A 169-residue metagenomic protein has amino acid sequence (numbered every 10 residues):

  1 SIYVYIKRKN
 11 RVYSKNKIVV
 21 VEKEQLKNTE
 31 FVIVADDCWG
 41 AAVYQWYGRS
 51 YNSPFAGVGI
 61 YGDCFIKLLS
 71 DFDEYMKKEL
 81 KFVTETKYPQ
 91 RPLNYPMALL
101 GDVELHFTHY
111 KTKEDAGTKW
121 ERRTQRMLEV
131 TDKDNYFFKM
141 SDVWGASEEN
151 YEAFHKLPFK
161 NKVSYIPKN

Functional and structural regions predicted by a protein language model:
S1, S14, S50-S53, S70 (+3 more regions): Generic serine detector
S1-K27: Membrane-proximal basic amphipathic "stem/tether" segments
S1-Y3, Y13, W39-G40, M76 (+1 more regions): Low-complexity, compositionally biased segments
Y13-K17, T118-E121, W144-S147: Short amphipathic alpha-helical surface micro-motifs
V19-T29, A35-M140: Positively charged, amphipathic N-terminal segments that serve as targeting/anchoring signals
R126-N169: Conserved binding-pocket/active-site segment within a compact domain
